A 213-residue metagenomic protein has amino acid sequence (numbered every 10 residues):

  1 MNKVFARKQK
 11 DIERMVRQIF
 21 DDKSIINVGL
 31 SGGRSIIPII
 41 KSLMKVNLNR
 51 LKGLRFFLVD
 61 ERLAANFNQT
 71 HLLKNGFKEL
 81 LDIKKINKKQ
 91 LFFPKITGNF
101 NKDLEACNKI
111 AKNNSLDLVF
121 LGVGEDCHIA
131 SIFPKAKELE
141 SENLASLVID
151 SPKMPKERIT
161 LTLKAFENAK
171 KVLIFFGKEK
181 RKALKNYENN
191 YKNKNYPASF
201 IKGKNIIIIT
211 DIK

Functional and structural regions predicted by a protein language model:
M1-V28: N-terminal glycine-/serine-/threonine-rich phosphate-binding loop
I25-M44: Glycine-rich N-terminal segment of FAD-binding domains in flavoprotein oxidoreductases, spanning the beta-loop-helix
L30-S35, L121-E125, F176: Glycine-rich beta-strand-to-loop/alpha-helix junction loops that act as flexible
S42-L51, P134-E142: A glycine- and small-aliphatic-rich helix-loop capping segment at beta-alpha/alpha-beta transitions that lines
N49-F120: Ligand-binding beta-strand-loop-alpha-helix segment within the catalytic cores of soluble metabolic enzymes
L104, I129-K135, A183-Y187: A short secondary-structure junction signal
V119-K164: Class I SAM-dependent methyltransferase SAM-binding "motif I" and its flanking Rossmann-like core
N168-K213: ATP/nucleoside-binding phosphotransfer catalytic cores, i.e., glycine-rich phosphate-binding loops
